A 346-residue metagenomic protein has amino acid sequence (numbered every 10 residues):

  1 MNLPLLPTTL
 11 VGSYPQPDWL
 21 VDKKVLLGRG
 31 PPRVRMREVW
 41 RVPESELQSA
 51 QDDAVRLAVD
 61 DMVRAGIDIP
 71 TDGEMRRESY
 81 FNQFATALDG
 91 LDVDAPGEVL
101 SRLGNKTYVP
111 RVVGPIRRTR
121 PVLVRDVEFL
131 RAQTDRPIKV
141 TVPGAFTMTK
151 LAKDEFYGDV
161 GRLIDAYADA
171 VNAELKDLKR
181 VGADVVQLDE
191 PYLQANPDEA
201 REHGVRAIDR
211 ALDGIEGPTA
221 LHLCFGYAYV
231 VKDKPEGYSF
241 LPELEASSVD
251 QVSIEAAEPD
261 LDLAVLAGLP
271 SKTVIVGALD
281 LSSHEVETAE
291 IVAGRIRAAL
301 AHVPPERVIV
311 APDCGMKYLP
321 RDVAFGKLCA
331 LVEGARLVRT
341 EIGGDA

Functional and structural regions predicted by a protein language model:
M1-A346: Domain-level signal for soluble alpha/beta catalytic cores
